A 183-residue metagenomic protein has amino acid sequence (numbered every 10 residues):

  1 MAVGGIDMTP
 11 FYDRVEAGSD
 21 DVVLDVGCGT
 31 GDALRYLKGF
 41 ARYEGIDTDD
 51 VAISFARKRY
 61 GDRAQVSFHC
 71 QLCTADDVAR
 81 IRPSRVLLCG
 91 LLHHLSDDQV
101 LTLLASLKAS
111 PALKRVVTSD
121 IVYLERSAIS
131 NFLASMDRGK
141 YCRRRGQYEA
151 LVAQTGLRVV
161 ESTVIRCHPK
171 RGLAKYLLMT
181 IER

Functional and structural regions predicted by a protein language model:
M1-V78, L95-T102, S106, K114-R183: Class I (Rossmann-like) S-adenosyl-L-methionine-dependent methyltransferase catalytic domain, capturing the SAM-binding
R82: Short acidic/histidine-rich motifs immediately flanking catalytic phosphotransfer sites in two-component signaling
L87: A conserved beta-strand element that flanks and buttresses the S-adenosyl-L-methionine
L91: Hydrophobic adenine-recognition pocket in adenosine-nucleotide-binding enzymes
P111: Glycine-rich S-adenosyl-L-methionine
